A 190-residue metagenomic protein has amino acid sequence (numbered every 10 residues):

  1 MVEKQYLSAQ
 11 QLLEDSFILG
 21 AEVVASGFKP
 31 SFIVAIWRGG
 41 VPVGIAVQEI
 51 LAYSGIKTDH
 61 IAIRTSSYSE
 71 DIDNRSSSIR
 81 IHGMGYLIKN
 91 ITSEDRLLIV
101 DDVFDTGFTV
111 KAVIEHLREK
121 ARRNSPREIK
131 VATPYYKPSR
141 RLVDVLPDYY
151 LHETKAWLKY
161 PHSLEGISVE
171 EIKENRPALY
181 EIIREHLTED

Functional and structural regions predicted by a protein language model:
M1-D190: PRPP-associated nucleotide enzymes
